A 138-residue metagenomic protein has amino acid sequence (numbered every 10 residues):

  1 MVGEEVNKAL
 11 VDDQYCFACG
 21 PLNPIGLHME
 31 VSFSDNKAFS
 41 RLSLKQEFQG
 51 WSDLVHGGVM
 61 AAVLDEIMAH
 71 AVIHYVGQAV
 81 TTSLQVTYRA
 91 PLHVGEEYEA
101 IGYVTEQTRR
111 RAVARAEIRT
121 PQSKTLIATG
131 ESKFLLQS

Functional and structural regions predicted by a protein language model:
M1-E47: Non-catalytic linker/capping segments at the edges of enzyme domains
M1-K8, L92-V94, V104-S138: HotDog/MaoC-like acyl-thioester-processing domains
L27, N36, V80-T82, Y98 (+2 more regions): Hydrophobic core residues within well-ordered beta-strands of beta-rich domains
E30, Q85-T87, E99-Y103, R115-E117 (+1 more regions): Residues located in well-ordered beta-strands
K37, L54-A79: Active-site helix/loop of acyl-thioester processing domains in fatty-acid/polyketide metabolism, spanning hotdog-fold
L42-L44, Y88, L136: Hydrophobic residues in beta-strands and at strand termini
L44-G58: Short histidine-centered catalytic/ligand-binding loop motif
I67-E99, V104: Hydrophobic beta-strand-centered segment that forms part of the acyl-chain substrate-binding groove
